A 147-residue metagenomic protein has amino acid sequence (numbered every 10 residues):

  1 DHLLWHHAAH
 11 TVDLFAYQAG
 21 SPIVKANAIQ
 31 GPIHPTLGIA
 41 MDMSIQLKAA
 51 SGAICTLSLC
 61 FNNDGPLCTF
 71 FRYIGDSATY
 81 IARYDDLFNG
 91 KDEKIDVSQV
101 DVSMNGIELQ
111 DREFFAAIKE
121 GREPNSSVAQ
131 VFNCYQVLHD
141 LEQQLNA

Functional and structural regions predicted by a protein language model:
D1-H2, S98-D101, R122-P124: Active-site rim elements
D1-I54, C60-G65, A129-F132: Rossmann-like dinucleotide-binding domain that binds NAD(P)(H)
W5-A8, M104, E108, N125: Short, solvent-exposed loop/helix junctions and linker helices that flank or host conserved functional motifs
T11-V12, E108-F115, L138: A general structural signal for well-ordered alpha-helical segments in protein cores
G20-I23, I54, A78, E123 (+1 more regions): Generic structural signal for secondary-structure transition and capping sites
Q30-A40, A50-R112: NAD(P)-dinucleotide binding in Rossmann-like oxidoreductases
A50, F114-A147: C-terminal helix-rich "cap/oligomerization" subdomain common to oxidoreductases
